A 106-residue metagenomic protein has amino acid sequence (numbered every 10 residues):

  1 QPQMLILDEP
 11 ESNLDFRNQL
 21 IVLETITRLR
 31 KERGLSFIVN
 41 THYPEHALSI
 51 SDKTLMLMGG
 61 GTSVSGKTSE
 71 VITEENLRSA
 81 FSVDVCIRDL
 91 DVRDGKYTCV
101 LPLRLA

Functional and structural regions predicted by a protein language model:
Q1-Q3: A short, proline-enriched helix->beta-strand linker immediately N-terminal to the Walker B motif in ABC-type P-loop
L5-E9: Catalytic Walker B motif of ABC-type/P-loop ATPase nucleotide-binding domains
D15: ABC-family nucleotide-binding domains
L20-E32: Helical segment within the ABC ATPase nucleotide-binding domain
T41-H42: H-loop/switch region of ABC-family ATPase nucleotide-binding domains
A47-S49: A short, surface-exposed alpha-helical micro-motif characterized by mixed small hydrophobic and charged/polar residues
T54-K67: H-loop (His-switch) and adjacent beta-strand-loop-beta switch element of ABC-type ATPase nucleotide-binding domains
F81-A106: ABC ATPase nucleotide-binding domains
